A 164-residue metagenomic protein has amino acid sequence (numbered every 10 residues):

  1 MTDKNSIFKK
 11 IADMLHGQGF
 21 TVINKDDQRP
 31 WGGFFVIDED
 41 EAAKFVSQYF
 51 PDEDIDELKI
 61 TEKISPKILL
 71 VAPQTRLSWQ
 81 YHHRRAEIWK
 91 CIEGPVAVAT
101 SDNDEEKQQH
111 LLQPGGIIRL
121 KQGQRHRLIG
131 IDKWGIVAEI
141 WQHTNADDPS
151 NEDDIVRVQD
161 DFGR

Functional and structural regions predicted by a protein language model:
M1-K63, H110, I155-R164: A short, N-terminal "cap"/entry segment at the start of jelly-roll beta-barrel domains of the cupin/DSBH fold
D52-D54, K67-R85: Conserved short histidine dyad/triad with adjacent acidic residue
D56-T61, L77-H82, K90, T100 (+2 more regions): Short histidine-centered beta-strand/loop micro-motifs that create catalytic or ligand/metal-coordination sites
P66-L70, I88, Q109, I117-R119: Conserved hydrophobic/aromatic beta-strand scaffold that supports enzyme active sites
A72-P73, H83-N103: Glycine- and acidic-residue-biased ligand/ion/polar-headgroup-sensing regions
P95-A97, I117, R125, W134-I136: Structural motif
D102-H126: Short acidic-glycine-tyrosine-enriched beta hairpin
R127-R164: Double-stranded beta-helix
